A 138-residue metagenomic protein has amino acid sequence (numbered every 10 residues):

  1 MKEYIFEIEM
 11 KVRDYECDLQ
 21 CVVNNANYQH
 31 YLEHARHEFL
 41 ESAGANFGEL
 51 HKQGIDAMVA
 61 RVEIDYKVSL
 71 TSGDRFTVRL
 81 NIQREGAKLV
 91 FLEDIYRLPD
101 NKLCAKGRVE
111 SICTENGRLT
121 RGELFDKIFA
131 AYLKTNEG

Functional and structural regions predicted by a protein language model:
K2-M58, T114-G138: Hot-dog-fold acyl-thioester-processing enzymes
Y4-E7, T71-S72, I82-G138: HotDog/MaoC-like acyl-thioester-processing domains
M10-D14, Y66, I95: Hydrophobic residues in beta-strands and at strand termini
F39-V90, K106, E110-I112: Hydrophobic beta-strand-centered segment that forms part of the acyl-chain substrate-binding groove
